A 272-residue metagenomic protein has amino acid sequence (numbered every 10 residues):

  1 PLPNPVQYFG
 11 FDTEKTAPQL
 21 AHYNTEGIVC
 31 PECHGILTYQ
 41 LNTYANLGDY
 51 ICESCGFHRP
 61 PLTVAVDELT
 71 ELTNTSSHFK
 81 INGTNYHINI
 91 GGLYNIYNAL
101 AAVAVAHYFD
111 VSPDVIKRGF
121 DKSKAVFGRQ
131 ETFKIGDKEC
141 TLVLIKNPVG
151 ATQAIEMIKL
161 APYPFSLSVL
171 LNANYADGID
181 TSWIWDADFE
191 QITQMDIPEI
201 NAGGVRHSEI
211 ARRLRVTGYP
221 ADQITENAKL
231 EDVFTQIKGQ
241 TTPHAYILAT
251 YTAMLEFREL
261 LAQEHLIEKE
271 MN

Functional and structural regions predicted by a protein language model:
P1-N85: Extended acidic/charged loop-beta regions that coordinate divalent cations and stabilize anionic phosphate/carboxylate
F9, G91, A202-G203: Short glycine-rich loop/turn motifs that provide flexible caps or phosphate-binding loops at active sites
K15-P18, Q40, H87, E139 (+2 more regions): Residue-level detector of alpha-helix boundaries and kinks
T16, N95-Y97, V149-G150: A short local loop/turn or secondary-structure capping micro-motif enriched for an aromatic residue
H22, Y39, N89-Y94, T250: Short, structured coil/loop segments at alpha-helix boundaries
T25-G27, P31-H34, Y44-F57, A104-P113 (+1 more regions): ATP-dependent carboxylate-amine ligase
G56-K134: Long, charge-rich boundary regions
